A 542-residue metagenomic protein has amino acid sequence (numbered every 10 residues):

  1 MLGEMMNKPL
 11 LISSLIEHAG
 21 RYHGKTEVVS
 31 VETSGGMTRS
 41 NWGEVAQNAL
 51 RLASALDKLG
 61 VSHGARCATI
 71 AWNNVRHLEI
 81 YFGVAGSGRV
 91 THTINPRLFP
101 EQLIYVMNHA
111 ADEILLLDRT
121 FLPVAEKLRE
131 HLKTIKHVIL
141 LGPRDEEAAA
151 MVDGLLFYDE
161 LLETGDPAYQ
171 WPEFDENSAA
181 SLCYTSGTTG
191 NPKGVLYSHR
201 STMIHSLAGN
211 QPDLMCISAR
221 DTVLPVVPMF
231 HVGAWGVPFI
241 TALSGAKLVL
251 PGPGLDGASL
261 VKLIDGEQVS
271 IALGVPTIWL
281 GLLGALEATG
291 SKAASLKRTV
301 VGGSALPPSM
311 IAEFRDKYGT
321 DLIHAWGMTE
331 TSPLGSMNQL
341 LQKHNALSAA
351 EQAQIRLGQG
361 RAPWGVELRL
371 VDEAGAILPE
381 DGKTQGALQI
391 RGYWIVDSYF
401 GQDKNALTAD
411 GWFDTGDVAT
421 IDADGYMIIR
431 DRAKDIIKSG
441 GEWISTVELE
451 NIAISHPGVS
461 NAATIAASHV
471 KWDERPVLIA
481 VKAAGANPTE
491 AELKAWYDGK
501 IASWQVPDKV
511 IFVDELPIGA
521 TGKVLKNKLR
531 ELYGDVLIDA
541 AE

Functional and structural regions predicted by a protein language model:
L15-E17, K58-L59, G86-E163, A484-A486 (+1 more regions): Structural core segment of the AMP-binding/adenylate-forming
V28-N74, L78-F82, F99-I104, F157-E160: Conserved AMP-binding/adenylate-forming core of the ANL superfamily
L56-V61, G165-S178, L182-L224, G236 (+1 more regions): Conserved adenylate-forming
L98, I104, E113-R119, G392 (+5 more regions): AMP-binding/adenylate-forming catalytic core of the ANL superfamily
L141, A502-K523, A540-E542: AMP-binding/adenylate-forming catalytic domain of the ANL superfamily
M203-T222, V232-S270, A285: Conserved AMP-binding/adenylation subdomain of ANL enzymes
L243, V269-G274, L283-Q354, E367 (+1 more regions): Gly/Ser/Thr-rich phosphate-binding loop
A362-Q389, A423-D424, A486-E490, L525: Conserved beta-loop-beta connector loops within the AMP-binding
